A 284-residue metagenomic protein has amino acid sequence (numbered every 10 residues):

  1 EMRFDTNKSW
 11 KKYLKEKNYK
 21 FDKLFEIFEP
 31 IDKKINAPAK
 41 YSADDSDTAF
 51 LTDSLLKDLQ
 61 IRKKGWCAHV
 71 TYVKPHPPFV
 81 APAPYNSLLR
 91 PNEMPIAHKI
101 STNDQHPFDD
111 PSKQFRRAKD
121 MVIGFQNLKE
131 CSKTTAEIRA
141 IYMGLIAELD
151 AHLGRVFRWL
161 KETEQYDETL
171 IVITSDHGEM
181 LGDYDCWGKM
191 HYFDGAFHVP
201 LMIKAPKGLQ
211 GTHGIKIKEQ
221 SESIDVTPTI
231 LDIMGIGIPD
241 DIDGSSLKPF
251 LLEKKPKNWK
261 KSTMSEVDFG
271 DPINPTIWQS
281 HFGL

Functional and structural regions predicted by a protein language model:
E1-A43, A83: Catalytic-site neighborhoods of secreted/periplasmic enzymes that process anionic sulfate/phosphate groups
M2-L14, D45-N103, L149, K161-L170: Active-site regions of oxyanion-processing enzymes, predominantly non-cytosolic
S9-Y13, H177-D183, T227, D232-L284: C-terminal cap/loop subdomain of S1 sulfatases and analogous C-terminal strand-loop tails that border
I27-V70, A81, G124-F125, K133-G144: Catalytic-adjacent loop/helix segments of enzymes that bind and process anionic phosphate/sulfate esters
D44, P107, R139-A147, H191-F197 (+2 more regions): A short beta-strand-to-alpha-helix junction
C67-K74, L170-S175, M202-I203, S246 (+1 more regions): Short beta-strand segments
Y72-P77, M94, K129, T134 (+6 more regions): Short, solvent-exposed loop/turn segments at secondary-structure junctions
P78-A81, W159-H213, E222, P272-N274: Histidine-centered active-site microenvironments of extracellular/periplasmic hydrolases and transferases
